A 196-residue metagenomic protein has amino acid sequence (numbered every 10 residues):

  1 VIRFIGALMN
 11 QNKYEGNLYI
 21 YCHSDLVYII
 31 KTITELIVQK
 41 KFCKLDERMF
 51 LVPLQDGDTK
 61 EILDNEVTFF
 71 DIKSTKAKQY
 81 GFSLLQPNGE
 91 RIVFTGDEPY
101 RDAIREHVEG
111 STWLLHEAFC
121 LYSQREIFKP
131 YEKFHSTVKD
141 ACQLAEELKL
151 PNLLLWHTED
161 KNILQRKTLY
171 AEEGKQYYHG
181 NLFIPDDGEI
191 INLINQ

Functional and structural regions predicted by a protein language model:
V1-V93, P99, L164, T168-Q196: Binuclear metal-dependent hydrolase catalytic cores
Y100-E189: Cap/insert and terminal regions of metallo-dependent hydrolase folds
